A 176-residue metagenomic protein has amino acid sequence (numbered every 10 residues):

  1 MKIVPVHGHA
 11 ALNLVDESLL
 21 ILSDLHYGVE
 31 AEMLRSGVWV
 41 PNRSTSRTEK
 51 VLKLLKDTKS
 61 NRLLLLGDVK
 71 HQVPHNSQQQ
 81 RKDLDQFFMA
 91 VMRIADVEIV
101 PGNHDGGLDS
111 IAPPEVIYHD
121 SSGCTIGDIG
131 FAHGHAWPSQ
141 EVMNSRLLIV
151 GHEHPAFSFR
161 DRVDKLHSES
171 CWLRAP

Functional and structural regions predicted by a protein language model:
M1-K82: N-terminal active-site segment of His-dependent metallophosphoesterases
G8-N13, S121-G130: Short acidic loop-to-beta-strand element that houses the catalytic metal-binding Asp/Glu of nuclease active sites
I21-S23, L63-D68, V97-N103, F131-H133 (+1 more regions): Active-site neighborhood of phospho(di)ester-bond hydrolases with catalytic His/Asp-centered motifs
Y27, H71, D105, A136 (+1 more regions): Short, glycine/acidic-enriched loop or turn micro-motifs at the edges of active sites
S60, I94-A95, S145-R146: Short, well-ordered alpha-helix to beta-strand connector turns
V69-Q86, P101, G106-D120, V142 (+1 more regions): Metal-dependent catalytic neighborhoods of phosphoester/phosphodiester hydrolases
F88-R93, E141-N144: Short, conserved loop/helix-junction motifs that constitute active-site signature segments in enzyme catalytic cores
T125-P176: Conserved beta-sheet core of the metallophosphoesterase superfamily
